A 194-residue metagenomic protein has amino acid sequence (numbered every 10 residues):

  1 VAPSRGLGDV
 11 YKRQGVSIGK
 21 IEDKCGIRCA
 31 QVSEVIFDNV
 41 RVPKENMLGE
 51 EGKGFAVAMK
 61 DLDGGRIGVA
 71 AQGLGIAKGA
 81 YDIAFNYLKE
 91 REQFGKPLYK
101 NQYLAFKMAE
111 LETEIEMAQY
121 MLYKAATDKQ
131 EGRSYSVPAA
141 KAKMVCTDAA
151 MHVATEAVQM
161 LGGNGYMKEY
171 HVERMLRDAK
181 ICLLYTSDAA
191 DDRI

Functional and structural regions predicted by a protein language model:
V1-L7, Y11, Y185-I194: Single conserved hydrophobic/aromatic residue that forms the stacking wall/gate of nucleotide- or nucleobase-binding
S4-D82, N86, K96: FAD-binding core of flavoproteins
M59-K60, G64, L161-S187, R193: Glycine-rich phosphate/cofactor-binding loops in nucleotide/flavin-utilizing enzymes
A70-A77, L104-K107, L111-E114, A142-A149: Amphipathic alpha-helix face/heptad-repeat signature
F85-Y99, E112-V145, V158-L161: C-terminal helix-coil-helix/basic helical segment that borders enzyme active sites and/or dimer interfaces and provides
Y123-K129, R133, A150-R177: A glycine-biased, small/acidic residue-tolerant capping/turn segment at secondary-structure junctions
